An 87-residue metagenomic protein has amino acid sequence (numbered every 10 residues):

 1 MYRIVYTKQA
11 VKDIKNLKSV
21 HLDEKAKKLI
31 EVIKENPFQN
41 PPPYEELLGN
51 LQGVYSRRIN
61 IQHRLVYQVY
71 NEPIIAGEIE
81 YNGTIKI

Functional and structural regions predicted by a protein language model:
R3-N16, V20-K28, L48, R57-R64 (+1 more regions): Enriched for short, Lys/Arg-rich terminal
E31-R58: A short, surface-exposed loop/turn module that caps and links secondary-structure elements
